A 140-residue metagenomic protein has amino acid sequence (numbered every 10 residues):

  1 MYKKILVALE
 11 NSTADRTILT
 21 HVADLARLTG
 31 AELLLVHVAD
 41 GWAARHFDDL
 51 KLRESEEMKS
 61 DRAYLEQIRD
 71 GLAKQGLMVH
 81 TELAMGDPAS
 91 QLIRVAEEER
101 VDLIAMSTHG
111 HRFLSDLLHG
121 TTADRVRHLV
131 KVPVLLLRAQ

Functional and structural regions predicted by a protein language model:
K3-D49: Small/aliphatic-rich secondary-structure junction motif
L34, H80, L135: Conserved beta-strand positions in the Rossmann-like core of class I SAM-dependent methyltransferases
H37-V38, S107-H109, R138-A139: Short secondary-structure boundary segments
K51-E54, E98-E99, T122-A123: Short, hinge-like loop/turn segments at secondary-structure boundaries
L52-A63: A short acidic, glycine-rich active-site loop that binds or catalyzes chemistry on phosphate/adenosine moieties
D70-I104: Structural beta-alpha unit
L103-H128: Glycine-rich, Arg-bearing micro-motifs that act as flexible, cationic patches
